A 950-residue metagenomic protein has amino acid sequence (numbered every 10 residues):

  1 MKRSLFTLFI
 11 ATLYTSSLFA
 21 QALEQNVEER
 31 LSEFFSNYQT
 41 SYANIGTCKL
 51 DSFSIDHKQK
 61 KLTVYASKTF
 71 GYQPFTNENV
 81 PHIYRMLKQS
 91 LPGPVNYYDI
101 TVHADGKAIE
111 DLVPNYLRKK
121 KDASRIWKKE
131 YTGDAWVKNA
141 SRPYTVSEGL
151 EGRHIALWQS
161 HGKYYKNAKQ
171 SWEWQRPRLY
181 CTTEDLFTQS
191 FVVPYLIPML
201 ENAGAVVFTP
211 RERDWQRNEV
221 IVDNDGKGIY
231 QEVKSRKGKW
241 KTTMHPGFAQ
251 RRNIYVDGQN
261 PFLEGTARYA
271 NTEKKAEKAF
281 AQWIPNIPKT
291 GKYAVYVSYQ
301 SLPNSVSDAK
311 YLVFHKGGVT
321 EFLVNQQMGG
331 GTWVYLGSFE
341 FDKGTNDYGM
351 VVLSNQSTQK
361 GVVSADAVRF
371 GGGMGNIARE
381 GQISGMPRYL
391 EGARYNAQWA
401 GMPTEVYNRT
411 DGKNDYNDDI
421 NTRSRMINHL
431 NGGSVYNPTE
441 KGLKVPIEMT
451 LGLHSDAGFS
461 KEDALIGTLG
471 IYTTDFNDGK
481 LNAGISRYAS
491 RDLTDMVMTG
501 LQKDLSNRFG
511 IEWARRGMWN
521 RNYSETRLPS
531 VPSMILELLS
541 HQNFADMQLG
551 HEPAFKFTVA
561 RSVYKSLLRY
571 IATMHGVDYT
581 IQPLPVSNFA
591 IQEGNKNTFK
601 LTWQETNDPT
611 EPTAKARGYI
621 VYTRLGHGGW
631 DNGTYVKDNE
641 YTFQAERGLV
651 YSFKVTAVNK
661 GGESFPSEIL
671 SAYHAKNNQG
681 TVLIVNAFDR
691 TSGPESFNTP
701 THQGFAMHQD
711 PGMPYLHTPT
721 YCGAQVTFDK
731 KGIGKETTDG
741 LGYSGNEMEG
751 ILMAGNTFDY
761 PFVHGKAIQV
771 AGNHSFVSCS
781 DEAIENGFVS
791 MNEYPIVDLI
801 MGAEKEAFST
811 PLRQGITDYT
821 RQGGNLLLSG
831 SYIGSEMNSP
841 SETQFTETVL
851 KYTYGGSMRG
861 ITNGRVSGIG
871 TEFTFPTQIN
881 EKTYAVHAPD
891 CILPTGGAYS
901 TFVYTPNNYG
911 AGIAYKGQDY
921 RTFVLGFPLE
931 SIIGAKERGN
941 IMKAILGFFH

Functional and structural regions predicted by a protein language model:
Y65-E173, A365-Q382, M386, T699-F705 (+2 more regions): Non-catalytic propeptide/linker segments at domain boundaries
Q259, T266, A270-N271, M350 (+7 more regions): Active-site-adjacent mobile loop/cap segments within catalytic or ligand-binding domains
A279-P303: A short beta-strand element within beta-rich, extracytoplasmic domains of secreted/secretory-pathway proteins
L528-H541, S562, I784, E793-Y794 (+2 more regions): A glycine-centered loop/beta-turn motif at secondary-structure junctions
Y570-T613, G661-G680: Pro/Thr/Ser/Gly-rich low-complexity, intrinsically disordered linker/stalk tracts
T642-G662: Beta-strand-rich modules
T718-T843: Helical hinge/lid and interdomain linker segments adjacent to catalytic or ligand-binding clefts that mediate domain
S790-N792, L799-S900, T905-P906, I941: A glycine-rich, often tryptophan-bearing local segment used as a flexible ligand/cofactor-contacting loop or short
